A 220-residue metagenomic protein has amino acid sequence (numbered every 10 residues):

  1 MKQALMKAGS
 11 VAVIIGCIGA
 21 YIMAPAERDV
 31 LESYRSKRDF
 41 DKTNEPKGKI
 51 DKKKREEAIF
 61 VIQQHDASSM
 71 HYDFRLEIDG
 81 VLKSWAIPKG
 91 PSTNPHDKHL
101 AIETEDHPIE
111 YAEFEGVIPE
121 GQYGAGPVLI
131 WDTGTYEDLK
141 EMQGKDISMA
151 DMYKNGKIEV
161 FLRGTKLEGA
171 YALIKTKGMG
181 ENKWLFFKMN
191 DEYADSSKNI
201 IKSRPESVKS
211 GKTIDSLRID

Functional and structural regions predicted by a protein language model:
M1-Q3: N-terminal secretory signal peptides that target proteins for export/translocation
L5-V13: Sec-dependent signal peptide hydrophobic core
I14-I22: Hydrophobic alpha-helical membrane-insertion segments, chiefly the h-region of N-terminal signal peptides
I22-D220: A charge-rich, low-complexity, intrinsically flexible signal that marks solvent-exposed coils, linkers, repeats
